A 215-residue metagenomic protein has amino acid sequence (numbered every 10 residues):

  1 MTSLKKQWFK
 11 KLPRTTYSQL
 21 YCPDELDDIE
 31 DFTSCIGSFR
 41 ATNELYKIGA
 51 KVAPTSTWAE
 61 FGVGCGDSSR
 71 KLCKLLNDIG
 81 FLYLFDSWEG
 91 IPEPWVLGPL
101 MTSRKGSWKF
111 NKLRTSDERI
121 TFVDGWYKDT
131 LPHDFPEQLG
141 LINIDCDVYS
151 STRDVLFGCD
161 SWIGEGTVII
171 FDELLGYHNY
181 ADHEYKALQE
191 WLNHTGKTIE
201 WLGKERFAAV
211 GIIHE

Functional and structural regions predicted by a protein language model:
T2-K6: N-terminal auxiliary segments of SAM/dcSAM-dependent transferases
K11-L12: A hydrolase-biased, glycine/serine/histidine/acidic-enriched motif that marks catalytic-domain neighborhoods in diverse
Y17-I36, Y46-E215: S-adenosylmethionine/decaboxylated-SAM
R40-N43: Conserved glycine-rich, hydrophobic/aromatic-active-site segments that form phosphate/pyrophosphate or metal-binding
